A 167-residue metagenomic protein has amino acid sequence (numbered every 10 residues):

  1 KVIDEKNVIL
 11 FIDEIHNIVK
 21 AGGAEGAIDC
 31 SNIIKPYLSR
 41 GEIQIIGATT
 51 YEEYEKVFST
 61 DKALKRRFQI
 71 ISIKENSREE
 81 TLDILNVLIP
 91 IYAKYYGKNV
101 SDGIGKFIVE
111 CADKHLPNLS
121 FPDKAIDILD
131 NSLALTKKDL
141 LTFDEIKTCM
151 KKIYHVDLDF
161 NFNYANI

Functional and structural regions predicted by a protein language model:
K1-I167: AAA+ P-loop NTPase nucleotide-binding core of proteostasis motors
